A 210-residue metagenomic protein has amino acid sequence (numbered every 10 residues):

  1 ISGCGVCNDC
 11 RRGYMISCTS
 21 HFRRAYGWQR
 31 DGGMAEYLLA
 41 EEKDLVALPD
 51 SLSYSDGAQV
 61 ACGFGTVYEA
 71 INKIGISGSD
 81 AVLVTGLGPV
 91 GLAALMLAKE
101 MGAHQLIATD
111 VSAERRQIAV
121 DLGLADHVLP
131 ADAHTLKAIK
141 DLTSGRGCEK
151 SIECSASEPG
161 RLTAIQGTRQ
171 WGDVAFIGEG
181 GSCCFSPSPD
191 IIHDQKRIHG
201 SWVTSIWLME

Functional and structural regions predicted by a protein language model:
I1-L45: Glycine-rich phosphate/adenylate-binding loop and adjacent beta-alpha elements of nucleotide- or dinucleotide-binding
D50-A133, K137: Mid-domain Rossmann-like dinucleotide-binding core that forms the NAD(H)/NADP(H) cofactor-binding site
D80, G172-D173, K196: Glycine-centered, small-residue-biased loops immediately flanking beta-strands in adenine/cofactor-binding cores
L95, R116, R161-I165, S188: Generic hydrophobic/aromatic pocket-lining and core-packing "Φ" positions
L136-D141, G181-E210: C-terminal substrate-binding/catalytic core of Rossmann-like NAD(P)-dependent dehydrogenases/reductases
R146-I152: Short SAM/SAH-binding signature in class I
T168-R169: Helix-to-beta-strand junctions that scaffold the AdoMet/dcAdoMet cofactor pocket in Class I SAM-dependent enzymes
I177-G178: Acidic carboxylate diad motif detector
